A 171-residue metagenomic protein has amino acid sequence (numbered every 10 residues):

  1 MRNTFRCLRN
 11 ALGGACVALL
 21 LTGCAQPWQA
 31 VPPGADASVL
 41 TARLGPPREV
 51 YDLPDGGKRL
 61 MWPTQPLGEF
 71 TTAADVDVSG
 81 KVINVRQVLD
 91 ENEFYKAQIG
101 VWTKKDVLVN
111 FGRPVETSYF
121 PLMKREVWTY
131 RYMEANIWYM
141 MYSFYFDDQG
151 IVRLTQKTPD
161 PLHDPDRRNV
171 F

Functional and structural regions predicted by a protein language model:
R2-A15: Bacterial N-terminal signal peptides that target proteins for export
A15-V17, R125: Residue-level marker of intrinsically disordered, low-complexity segments enriched for small/polar residues
V17-A18, E49: Intrinsically disordered, low-complexity, compositionally biased regions/tails
L20-G23: C-terminal motif of bacterial Sec signal peptides marking the signal peptidase cleavage site
A25-F171: Residues within mature, well-folded domains
